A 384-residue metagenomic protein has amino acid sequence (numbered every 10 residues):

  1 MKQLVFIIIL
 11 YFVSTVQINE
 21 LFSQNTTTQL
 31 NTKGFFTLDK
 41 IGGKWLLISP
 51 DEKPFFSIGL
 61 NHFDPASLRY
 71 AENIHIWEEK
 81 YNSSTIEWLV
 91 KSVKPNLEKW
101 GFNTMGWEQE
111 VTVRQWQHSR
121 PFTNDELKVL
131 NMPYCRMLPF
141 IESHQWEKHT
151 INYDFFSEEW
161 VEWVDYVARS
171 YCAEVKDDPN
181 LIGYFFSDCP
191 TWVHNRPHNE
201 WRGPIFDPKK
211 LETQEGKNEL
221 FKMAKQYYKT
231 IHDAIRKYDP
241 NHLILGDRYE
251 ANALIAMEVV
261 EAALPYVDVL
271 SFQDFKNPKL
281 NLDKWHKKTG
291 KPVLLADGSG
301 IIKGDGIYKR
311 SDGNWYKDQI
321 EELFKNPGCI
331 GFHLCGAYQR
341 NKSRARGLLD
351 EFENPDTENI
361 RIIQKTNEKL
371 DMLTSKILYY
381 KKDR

Functional and structural regions predicted by a protein language model:
M1-Q24: Bacterial Sec-dependent N-terminal signal peptides
T26-V129, E142-N180, C335: Active-site-adjacent substrate/metal-binding segments within catalytic domains of carbohydrate-active enzymes
G43-K44, K53, E98-W107, K128-C135 (+5 more regions): Loop/turn elements at helix/coil->beta-strand transitions in domains of secreted/extracellular proteins
P50, E147-S157, E162-W163, S170 (+1 more regions): Polysaccharide-binding and catalytic clefts of secreted carbohydrate-active enzymes
T85-L97, V164-Y171, N252-A263, N277 (+1 more regions): Short, acidic/polar
E108-V113, L138-I141, F185-T191, R248-N252 (+1 more regions): Short, solvent-exposed turn/loop segments enriched in Gly/Ser/Thr/Pro and often Arg
K209-K210, C335-R384: Aromatic-rich peripheral "rim/lid" segments of glycoside hydrolase catalytic domains that contact and position glycan
F221-D233, D239-K309: Glycoside hydrolase catalytic-domain groove-lining segments
